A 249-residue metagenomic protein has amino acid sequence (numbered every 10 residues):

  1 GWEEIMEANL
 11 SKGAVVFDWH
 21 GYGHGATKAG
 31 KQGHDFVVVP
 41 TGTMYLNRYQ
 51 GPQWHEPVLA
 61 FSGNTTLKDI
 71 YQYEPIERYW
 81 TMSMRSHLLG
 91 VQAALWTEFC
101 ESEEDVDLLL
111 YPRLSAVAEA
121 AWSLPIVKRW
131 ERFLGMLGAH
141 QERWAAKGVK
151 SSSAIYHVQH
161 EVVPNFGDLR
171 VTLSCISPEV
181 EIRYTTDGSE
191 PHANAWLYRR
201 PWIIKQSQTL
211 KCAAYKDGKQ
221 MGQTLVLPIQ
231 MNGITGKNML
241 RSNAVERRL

Functional and structural regions predicted by a protein language model:
G1-R170: Flexible, acidic glycine-rich loops studded with aromatic residues
K128-L249: Short, compositionally stereotyped local motifs that mark structural "simplifiers"
